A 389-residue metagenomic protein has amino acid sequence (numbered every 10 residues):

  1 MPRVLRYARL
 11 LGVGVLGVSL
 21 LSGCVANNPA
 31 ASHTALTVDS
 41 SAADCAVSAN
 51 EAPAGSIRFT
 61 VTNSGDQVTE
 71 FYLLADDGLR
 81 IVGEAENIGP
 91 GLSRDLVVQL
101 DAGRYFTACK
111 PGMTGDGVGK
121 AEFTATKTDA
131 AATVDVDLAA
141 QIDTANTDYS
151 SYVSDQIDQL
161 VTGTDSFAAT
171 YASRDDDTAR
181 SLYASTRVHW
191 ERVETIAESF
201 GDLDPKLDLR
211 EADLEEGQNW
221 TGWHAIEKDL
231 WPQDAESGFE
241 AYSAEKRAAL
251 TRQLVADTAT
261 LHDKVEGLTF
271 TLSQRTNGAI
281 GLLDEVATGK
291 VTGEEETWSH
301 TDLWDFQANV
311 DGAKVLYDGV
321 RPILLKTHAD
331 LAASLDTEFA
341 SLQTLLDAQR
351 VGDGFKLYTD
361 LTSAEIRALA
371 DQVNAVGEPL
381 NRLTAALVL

Functional and structural regions predicted by a protein language model:
P2-L11: Bacterial N-terminal signal peptides that target proteins for export
L20-G23: C-terminal motif of bacterial Sec signal peptides marking the signal peptidase cleavage site
V25-N28: Bacterial signal peptide processing site
S32-P53: N-terminal edge beta-strand
I57, Q67-F71: Short beta-strand/loop motifs in extracellular/secreted proteins, especially within beta-sandwich accessory domains
V61-G65: Asparagine-centered strand-capping/turn motif at beta-strand->loop junctions
G89-A132: Extracellular/periplasmic metallocenter environments
A132-L389: Mature extracytoplasmic or organellar-lumen-exposed domains after removal of signal/transit peptides
